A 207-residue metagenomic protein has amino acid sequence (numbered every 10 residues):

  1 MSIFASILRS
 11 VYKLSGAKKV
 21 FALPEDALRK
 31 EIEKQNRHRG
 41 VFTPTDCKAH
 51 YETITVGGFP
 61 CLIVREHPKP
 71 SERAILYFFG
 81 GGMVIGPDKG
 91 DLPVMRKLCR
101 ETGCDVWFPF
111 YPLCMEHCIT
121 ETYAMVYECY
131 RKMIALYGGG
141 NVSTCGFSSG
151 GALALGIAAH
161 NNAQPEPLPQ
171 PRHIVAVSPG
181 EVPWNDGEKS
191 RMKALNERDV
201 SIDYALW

Functional and structural regions predicted by a protein language model:
M1-K69: A glycine/proline-hinged amphipathic helix-loop "lid/cap" segment that gates access to hydrophobic ligand pockets
E52, V56-W207: Alpha/beta-hydrolase superfamily serine-hydrolase fold, recognizing
